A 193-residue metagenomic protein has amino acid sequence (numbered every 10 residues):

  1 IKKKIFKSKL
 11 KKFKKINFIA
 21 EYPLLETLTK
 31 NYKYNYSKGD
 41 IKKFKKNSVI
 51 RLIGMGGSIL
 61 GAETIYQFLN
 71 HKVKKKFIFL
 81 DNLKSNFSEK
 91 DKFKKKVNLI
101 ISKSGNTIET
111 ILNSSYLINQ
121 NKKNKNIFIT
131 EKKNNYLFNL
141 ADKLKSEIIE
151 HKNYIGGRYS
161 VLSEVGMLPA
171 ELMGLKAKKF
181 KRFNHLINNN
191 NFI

Functional and structural regions predicted by a protein language model:
I1-Y36, I41: Extended, charge-enriched "interface" segments that sit outside catalytic cores
K45-F192: Glycine-rich phosphate-binding loops that contact phosphosugars or nucleotide phosphates
